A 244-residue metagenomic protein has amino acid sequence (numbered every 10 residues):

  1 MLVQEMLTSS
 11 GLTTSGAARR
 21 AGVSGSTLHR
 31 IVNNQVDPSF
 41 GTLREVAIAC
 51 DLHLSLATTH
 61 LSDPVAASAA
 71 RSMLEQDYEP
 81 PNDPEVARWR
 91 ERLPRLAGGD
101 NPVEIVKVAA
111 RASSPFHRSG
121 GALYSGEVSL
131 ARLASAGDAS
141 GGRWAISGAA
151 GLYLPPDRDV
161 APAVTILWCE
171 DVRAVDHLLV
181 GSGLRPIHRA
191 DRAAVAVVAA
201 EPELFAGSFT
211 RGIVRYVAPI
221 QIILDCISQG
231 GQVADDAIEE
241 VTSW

Functional and structural regions predicted by a protein language model:
M1-S10: A short, Lys/Arg-rich alpha-helix, primarily the initiator
L7, A18, A47: The alpha-helix within a helix-turn-helix
G11-H29: Short alpha-helical DNA-recognition segment
G41-L56: DNA major-groove recognition helix of helix-turn-helix/homeodomain DNA-binding modules
A57-R90: Short, charged recognition helix plus adjacent turn of helix-turn-helix-like nucleic-acid-binding domains
L96-E201: Short gly/ser-rich loop at a beta-strand->alpha-helix junction or flexible surface loop bordering the NTP-binding
E170-W244: C-terminal regulatory/effector modules of DNA-binding transcriptional regulators
